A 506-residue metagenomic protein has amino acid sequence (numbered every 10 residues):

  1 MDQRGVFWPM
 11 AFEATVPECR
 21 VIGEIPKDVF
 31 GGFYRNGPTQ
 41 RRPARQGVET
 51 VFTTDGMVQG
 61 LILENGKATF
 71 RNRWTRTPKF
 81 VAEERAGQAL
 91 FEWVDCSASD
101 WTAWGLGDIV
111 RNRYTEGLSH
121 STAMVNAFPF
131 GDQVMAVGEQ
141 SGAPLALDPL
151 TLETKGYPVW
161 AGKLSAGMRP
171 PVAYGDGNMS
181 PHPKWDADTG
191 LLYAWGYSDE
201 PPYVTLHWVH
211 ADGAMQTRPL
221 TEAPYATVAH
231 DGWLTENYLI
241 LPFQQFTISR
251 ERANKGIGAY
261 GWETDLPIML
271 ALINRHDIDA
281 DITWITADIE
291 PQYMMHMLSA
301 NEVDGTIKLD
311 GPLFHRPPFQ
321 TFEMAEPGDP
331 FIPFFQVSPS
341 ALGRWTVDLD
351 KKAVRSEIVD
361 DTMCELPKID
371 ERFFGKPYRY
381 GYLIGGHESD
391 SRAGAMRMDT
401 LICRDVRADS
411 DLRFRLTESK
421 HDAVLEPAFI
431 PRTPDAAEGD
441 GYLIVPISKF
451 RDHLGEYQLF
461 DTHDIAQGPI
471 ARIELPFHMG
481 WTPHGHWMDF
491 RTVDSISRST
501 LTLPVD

Functional and structural regions predicted by a protein language model:
M1-D506: Beta-propeller domains
